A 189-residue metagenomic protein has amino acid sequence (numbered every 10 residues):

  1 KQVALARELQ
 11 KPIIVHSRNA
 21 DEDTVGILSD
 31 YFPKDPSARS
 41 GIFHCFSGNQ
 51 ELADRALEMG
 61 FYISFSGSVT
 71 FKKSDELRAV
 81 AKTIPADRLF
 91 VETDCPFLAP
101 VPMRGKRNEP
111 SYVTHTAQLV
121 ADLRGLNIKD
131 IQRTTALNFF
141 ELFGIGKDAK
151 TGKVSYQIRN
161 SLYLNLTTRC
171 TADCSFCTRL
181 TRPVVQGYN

Functional and structural regions predicted by a protein language model:
K1-M59, F71-K72, A79-V80, I84 (+3 more regions): Divalent metal-binding pocket/active-site signature
L5, V113-K150: Mid-to-C-terminal alpha-helical segments outside catalytic/metal-binding sites
I13-V15, G41-H44, I63-F65, L89-T93 (+1 more regions): Hydrophobic faces of well-ordered beta-strands that scaffold small-molecule active sites in alpha/beta enzyme cores
T83-P100: Glycine/small-residue-rich hydrophobic helix-like segments
L98-M103, V184-Y188: A short acidic, helix-capping loop that chelates divalent metal ions and anchors anionic groups
G144-T167, S175, R179-N189: N-terminal [4Fe-4S]-dependent radical SAM core
A172: Glycine-centered loop/turn positions within well-structured domains that cap or flank conserved ligand/cofactor-binding
